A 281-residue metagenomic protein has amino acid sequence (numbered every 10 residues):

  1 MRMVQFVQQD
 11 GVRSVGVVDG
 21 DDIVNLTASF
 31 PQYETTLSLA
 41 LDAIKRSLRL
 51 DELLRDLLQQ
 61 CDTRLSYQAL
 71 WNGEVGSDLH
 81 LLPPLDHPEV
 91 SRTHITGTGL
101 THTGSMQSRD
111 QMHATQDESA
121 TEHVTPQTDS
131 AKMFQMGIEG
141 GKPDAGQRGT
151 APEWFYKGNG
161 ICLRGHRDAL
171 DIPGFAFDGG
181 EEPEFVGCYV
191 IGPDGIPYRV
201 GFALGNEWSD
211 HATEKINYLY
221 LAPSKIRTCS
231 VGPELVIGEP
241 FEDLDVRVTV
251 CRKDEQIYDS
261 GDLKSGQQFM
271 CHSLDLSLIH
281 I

Functional and structural regions predicted by a protein language model:
R2-S38: Low-complexity, small/basic-enriched stretches that occur predominantly at protein N-termini or linker tails
V4-F6, V18, S38-D254: Active-site microenvironments in enzyme catalytic cores
S14, V200, Y258-G261: Short beta-strand segments
D22, T27, G104, S108-D110 (+1 more regions): Amphipathic, positively biased hydrophobic alpha-helical segments used for protein targeting and membrane insertion
S29-F30, L204-S209, L263-G266: Short, solvent-exposed aromatic-acidic interface loops
C229, D275-L276: Short, contiguous clusters of charged residues that form electrostatic/catalytic patches at enzyme active sites, used
P240-M270, L276: A contiguous, well-structured pocket-lining segment that forms one wall/lid of small-molecule binding clefts in soluble
I279-I281: Conserved small/polar residues in nucleotide/adenosyl-binding loops
